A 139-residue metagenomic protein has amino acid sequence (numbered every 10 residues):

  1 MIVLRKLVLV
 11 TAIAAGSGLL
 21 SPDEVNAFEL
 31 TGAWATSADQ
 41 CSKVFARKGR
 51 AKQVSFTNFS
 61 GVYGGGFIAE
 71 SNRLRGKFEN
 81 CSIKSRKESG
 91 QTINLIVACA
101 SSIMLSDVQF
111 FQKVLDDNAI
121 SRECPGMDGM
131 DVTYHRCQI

Functional and structural regions predicted by a protein language model:
M1-T11: Bacterial N-terminal signal peptides that target proteins for export
G16-E24: C-terminal segment of classical bacterial N-terminal signal peptides
L30-T31, A35-G76: Short, solvent-exposed loop/hinge segments that bridge or flank secondary-structure elements
Q40-S42, N80-S82, A98-A100, E123-P125 (+1 more regions): Sequence contexts marking disulfide-bonded cysteines in secreted/extracellular proteins
R47-Q53, E88-T92, S106-Q109, D131-Y134: Extracellular/mature segments of secreted proteins
G64-D116: Contiguous, well-ordered beta-strand patches that form the walls/edges of small beta-barrel/beta-sandwich domains
F111-V114, A119-V132: Short, exposed beta-strand-loop hairpins at the edges of beta-sheets in extracellular/periplasmic proteins
